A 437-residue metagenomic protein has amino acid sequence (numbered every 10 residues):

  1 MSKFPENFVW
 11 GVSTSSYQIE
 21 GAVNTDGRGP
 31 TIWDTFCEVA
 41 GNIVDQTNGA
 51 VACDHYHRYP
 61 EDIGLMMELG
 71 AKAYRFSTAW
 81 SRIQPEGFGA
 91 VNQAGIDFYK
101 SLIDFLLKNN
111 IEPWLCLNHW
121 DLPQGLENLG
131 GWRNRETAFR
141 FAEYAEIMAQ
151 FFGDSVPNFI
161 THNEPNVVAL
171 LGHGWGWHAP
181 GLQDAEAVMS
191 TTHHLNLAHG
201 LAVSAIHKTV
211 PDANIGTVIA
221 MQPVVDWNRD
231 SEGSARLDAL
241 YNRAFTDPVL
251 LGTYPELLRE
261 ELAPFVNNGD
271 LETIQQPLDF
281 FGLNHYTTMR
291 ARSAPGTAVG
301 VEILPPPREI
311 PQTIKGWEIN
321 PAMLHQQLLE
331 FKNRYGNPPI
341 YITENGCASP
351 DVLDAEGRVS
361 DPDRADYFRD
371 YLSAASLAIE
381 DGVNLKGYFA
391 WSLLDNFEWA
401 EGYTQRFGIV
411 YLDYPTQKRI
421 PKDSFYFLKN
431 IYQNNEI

Functional and structural regions predicted by a protein language model:
M1-I43, M67, E86-F88, I96-I437: Active-site region of glycoside hydrolase catalytic domains
N7-V9, Y56, A73: A common structural microfeature
V44-R58, W132-R135: Active-site mouth loops of central-metabolism enzymes
A50-P60, V266-Q275: Alpha-helix-centered segments that form part of catalytic cores
H55-G64, P85, G95: Internal amphipathic alpha-helical repeat/solenoid segments
R58-A79, Q276, F280: Catalytic domains of carbohydrate-active enzymes, especially glycoside hydrolases
T78-V91: Glycine-rich, proline-tolerant flexible connector loops at the mouths of alpha/beta enzymes
